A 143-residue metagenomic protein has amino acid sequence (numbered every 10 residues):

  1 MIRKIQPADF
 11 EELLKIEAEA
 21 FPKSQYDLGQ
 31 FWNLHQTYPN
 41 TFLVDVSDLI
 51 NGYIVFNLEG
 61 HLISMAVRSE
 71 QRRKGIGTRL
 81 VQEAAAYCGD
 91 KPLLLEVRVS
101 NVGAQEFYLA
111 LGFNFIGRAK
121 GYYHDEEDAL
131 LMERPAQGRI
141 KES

Functional and structural regions predicted by a protein language model:
K4-R72, T78-E83, Y87, G138: Acetyl-CoA-dependent GNAT
I16, A110-L111: Structural motif
F21, F31, Q71, F107 (+2 more regions): Conserved hydrophobic/aromatic "anchor" residues that stabilize well-ordered secondary structure elements
I50, F115-G117: Residue-level detector of beta-propeller blades
H61, A66, L94-E96, L131: Conserved beta-strand segments that form the floor/walls of ligand-binding pockets within enzyme and binding domains
E83, E106-F107: Structural preference for long, well-ordered alpha-helical segments within the folded cores of structured domains
Y87-S100, A119: Conserved GNAT acetyl-CoA-binding A-motif
R98-V102, L111, G121-S143: C-terminal "cap" of GNAT-fold acetyltransferases
